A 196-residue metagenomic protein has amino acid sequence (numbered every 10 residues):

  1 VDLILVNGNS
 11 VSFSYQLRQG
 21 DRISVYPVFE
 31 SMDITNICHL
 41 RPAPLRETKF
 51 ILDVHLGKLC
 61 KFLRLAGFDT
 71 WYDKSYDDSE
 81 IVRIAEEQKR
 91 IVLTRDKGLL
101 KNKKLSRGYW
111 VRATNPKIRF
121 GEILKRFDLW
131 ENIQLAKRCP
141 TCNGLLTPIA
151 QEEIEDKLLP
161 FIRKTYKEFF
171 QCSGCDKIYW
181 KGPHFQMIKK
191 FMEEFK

Functional and structural regions predicted by a protein language model:
D2-L17: Short acidic beta-strand-loop surface patches of small beta-rich interaction domains
S14, K157-E168: Short linker/helix segments within small regulatory modules
R18-V25: Loop/turn positions that initiate beta-strands
F29-R41: Short, Lys/Arg- and Gly-enriched loop/turn segments at beta-strand edges
Y76-R90, K97-L100: BRCT (BRCA1 C-terminal) domain core and associated BRCT-interaction motifs
A136, F169: Residues immediately within or flanking Cys/His clusters that coordinate Zn2+ in small zinc-binding modules
C139-C142, C172-C175: Short cysteine-rich clusters marking metal-coordination/redox-active sites
G144-P148, W180: Short functional micro-motifs and their immediate structural scaffolds
